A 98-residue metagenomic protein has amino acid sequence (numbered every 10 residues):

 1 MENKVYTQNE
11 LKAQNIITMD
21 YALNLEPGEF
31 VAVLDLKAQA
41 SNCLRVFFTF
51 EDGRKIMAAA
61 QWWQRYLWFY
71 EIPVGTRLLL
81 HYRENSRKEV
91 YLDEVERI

Functional and structural regions predicted by a protein language model:
M1-Y21, R97: Short, intrinsically disordered terminal segments enriched in charged and Pro/Gly residues
T18-N42: Structural detector for short beta-strands of small beta-barrel domains
A32, L79-H81: Hydrophobic beta-strand signal
A40-L44, S86-E89: Short acidic/glycine-enriched loop/turn segments that link adjacent beta-strands
R45-D52: Short, acidic/hydrophobic/Gly-rich beta-strand patch recurrent on exposed beta strands that often constitutes part
R54-I72: Beta-strand/loop nucleic-acid-binding surfaces
R83-I98: OB-fold/S1-family single-stranded nucleic acid-binding modules
